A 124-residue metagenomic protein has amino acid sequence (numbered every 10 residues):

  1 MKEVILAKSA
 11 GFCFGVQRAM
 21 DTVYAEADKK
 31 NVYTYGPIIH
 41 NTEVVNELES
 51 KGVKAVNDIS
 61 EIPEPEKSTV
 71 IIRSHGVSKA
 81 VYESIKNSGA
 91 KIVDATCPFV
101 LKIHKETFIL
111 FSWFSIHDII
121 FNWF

Functional and structural regions predicted by a protein language model:
M1-F124: The feature marks the mature, well-folded catalytic cores of soluble enzymes
